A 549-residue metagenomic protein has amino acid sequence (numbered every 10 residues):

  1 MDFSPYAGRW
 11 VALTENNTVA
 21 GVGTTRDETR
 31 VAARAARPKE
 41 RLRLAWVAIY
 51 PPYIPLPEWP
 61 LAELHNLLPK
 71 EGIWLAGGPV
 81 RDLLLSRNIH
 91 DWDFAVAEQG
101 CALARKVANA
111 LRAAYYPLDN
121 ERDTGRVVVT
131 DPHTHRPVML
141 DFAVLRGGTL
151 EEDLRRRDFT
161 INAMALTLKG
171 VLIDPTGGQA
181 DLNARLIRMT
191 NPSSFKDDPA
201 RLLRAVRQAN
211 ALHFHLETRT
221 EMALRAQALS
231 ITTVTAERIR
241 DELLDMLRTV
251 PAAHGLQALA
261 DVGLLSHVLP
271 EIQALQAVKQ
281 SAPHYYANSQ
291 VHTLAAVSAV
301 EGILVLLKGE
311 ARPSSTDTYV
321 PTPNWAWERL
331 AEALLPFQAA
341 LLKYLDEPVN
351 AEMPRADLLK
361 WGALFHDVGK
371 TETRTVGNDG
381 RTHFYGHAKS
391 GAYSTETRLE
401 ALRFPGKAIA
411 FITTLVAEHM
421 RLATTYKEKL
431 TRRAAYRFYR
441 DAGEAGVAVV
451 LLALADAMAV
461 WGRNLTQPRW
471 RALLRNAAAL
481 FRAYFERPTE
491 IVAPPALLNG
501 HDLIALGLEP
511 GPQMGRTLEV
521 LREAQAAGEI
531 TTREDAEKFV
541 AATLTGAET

Functional and structural regions predicted by a protein language model:
M1-N17: Short aromatic-glycine-(Arg/Gly/Cys) micro-motifs in beta-strand/loop hairpins
N16-T25: A short, exposed loop/beta-hairpin motif centered on an aromatic-Gly-Thr core
D27-E40, A45-T549: Catalytic cores of the polymerase beta-like nucleotidyltransferase superfamily and closely associated nucleotide
